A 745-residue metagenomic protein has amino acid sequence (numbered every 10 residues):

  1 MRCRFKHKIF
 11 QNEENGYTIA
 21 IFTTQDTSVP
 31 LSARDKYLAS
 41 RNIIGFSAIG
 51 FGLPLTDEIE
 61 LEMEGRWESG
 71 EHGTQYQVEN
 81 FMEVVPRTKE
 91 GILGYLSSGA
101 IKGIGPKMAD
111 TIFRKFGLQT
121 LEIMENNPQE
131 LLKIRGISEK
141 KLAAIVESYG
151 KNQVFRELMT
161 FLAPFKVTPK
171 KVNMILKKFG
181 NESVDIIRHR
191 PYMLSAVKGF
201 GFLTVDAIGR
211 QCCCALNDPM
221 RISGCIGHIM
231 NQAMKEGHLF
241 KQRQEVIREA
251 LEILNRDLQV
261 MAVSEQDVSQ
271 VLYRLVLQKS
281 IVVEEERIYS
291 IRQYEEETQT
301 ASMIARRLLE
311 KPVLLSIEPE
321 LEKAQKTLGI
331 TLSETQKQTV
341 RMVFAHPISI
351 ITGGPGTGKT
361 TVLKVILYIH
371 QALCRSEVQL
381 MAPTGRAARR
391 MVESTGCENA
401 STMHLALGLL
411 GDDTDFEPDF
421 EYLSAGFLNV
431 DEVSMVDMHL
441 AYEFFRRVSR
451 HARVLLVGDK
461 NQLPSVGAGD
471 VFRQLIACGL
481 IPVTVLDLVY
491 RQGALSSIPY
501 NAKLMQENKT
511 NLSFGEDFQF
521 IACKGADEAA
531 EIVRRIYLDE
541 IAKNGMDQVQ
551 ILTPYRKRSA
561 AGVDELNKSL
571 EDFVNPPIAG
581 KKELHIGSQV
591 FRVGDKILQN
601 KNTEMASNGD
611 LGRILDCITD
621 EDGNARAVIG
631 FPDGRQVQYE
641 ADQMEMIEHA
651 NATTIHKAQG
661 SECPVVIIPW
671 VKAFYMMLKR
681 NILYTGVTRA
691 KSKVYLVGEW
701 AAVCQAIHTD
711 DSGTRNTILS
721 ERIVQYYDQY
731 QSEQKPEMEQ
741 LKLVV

Functional and structural regions predicted by a protein language model:
M1-S316, L743-V745: Accessory, non-ATPase domains that flank or precede helicase/AAA+ motor cores in DNA-metabolism machines
G329-A345: N-terminal pre-P-loop "Q-motif" helix
V343, G354, P383, P554: P-loop (Walker A) phosphate-binding loop of NTP-binding proteins
A345, V365, I369, L373-S376 (+7 more regions): Conserved helicase motor core of SF1/SF2 NTP-dependent helicases
I351, L380: Hydrophobic anchor at the beta1->P-loop junction of P-loop NTPases
K359: Conserved lysine of the Walker
K460-A606, L615-T619, Y726, L741 (+1 more regions): Conserved helicase motor core of P-loop NTPases
D610, I614-D622, R626-V745: C-terminal accessory regions
